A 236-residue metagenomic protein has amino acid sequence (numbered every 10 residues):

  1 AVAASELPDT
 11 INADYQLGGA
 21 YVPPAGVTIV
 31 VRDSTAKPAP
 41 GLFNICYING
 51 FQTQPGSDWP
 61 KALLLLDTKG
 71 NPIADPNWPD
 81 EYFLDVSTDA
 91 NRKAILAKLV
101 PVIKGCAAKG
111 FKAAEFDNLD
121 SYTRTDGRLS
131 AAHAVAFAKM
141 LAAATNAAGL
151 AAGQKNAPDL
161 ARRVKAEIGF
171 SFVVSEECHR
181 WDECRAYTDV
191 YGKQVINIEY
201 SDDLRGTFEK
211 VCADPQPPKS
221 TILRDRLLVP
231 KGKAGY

Functional and structural regions predicted by a protein language model:
A1-Y236: Glycan-processing catalytic domains of CAZymes
